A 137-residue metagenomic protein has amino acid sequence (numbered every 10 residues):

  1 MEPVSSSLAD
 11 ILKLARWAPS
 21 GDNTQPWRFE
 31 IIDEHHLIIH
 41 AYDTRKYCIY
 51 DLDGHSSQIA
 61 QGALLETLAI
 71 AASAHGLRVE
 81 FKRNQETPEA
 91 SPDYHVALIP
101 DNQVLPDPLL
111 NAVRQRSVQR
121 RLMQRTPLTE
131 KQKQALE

Functional and structural regions predicted by a protein language model:
M1-E137: Acidic, surface-exposed loops and disordered segments
